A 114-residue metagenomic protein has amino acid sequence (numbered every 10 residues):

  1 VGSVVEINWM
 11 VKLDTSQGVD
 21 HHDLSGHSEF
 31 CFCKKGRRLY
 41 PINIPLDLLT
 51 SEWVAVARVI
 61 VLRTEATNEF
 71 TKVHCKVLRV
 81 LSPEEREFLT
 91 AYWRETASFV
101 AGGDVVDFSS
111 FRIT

Functional and structural regions predicted by a protein language model:
S3-M10, L24, Y92-T114: Long, low-complexity intrinsically disordered regions
E29-G36: Short alpha-helix capping/helix-loop boundary micro-motifs
L39-I42: Short, well-ordered loop/turn sites that connect or cap secondary structure elements
V54-A66: Short beta-strand-centered aromatic/proline hotspots
A66-L78: Short, solvent-exposed secondary-structure boundary/capping segments
